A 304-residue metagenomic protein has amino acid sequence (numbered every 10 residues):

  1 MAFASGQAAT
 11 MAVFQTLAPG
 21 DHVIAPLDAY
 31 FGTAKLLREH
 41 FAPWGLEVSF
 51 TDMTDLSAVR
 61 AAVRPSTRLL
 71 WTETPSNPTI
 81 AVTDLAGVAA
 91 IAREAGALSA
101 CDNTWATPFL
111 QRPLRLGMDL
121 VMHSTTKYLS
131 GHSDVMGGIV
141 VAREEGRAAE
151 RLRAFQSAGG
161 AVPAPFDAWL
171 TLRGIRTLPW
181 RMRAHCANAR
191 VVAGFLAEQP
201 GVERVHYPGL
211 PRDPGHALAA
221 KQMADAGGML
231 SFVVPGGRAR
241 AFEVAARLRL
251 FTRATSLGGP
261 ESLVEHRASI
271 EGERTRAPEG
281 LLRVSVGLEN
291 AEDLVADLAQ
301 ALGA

Functional and structural regions predicted by a protein language model:
M1-P200, H206: Conserved PLP-enzyme active-site core in the AAT-like
R38-E39, A61, R68, A246 (+1 more regions): PLP-dependent enzyme catalytic core of the Aspartate aminotransferase-like
G131-H132, P163-D167, Q222-D225, T275-P278: Short, flexible turn/loop "capping" segments at secondary-structure junctions
V135-M136, A226-G228, G258-P260, P278-G280: A generic structural signal for well-ordered coil/turn residues at beta-strand boundaries that shape enzyme active-site
G159, L248-S256, A301-A304: A common structural junction motif
T171-W180, G227-P235, L282-G287: Short, well-ordered beta-strand elements within core beta-sheets of diverse protein domains
R190-R249, A268-R276: Conserved small-domain helix->loop->beta segment predominantly found in fold-type I
R238, S256-G258, S262: Hydrophobic alpha-helical segments of multi-pass membrane transport proteins
